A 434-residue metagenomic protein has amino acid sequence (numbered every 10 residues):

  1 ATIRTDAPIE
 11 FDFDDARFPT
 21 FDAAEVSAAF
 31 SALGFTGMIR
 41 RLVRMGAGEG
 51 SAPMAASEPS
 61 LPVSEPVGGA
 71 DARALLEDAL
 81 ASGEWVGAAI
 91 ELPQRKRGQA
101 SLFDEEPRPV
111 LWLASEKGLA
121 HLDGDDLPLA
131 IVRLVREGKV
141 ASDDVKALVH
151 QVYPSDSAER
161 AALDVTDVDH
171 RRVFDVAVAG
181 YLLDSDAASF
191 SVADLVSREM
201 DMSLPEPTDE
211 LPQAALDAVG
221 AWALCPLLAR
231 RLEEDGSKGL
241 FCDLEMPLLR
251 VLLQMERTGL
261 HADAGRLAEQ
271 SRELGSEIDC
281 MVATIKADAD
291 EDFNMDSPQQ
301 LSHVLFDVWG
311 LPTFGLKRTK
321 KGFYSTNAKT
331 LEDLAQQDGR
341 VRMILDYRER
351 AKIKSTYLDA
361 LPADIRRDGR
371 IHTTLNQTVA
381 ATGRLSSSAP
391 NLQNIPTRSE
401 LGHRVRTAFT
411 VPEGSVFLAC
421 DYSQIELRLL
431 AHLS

Functional and structural regions predicted by a protein language model:
A1-D125, A214-H403, T410-F417, S423-E426: Conserved "right-hand" nucleotidyltransferase catalytic core of DNA-directed polymerases
E58, E105-L252: Active-site-proximal helix-loop-helix substrate-binding element of RNase H-like nuclease domains
A130-I131, R406-A408: A generic local secondary-structure boundary/capping motif
L429-L430: A short beta-strand element within the Helicase C-terminal
L433: Detector for conserved single-position "signature" residues within domains
